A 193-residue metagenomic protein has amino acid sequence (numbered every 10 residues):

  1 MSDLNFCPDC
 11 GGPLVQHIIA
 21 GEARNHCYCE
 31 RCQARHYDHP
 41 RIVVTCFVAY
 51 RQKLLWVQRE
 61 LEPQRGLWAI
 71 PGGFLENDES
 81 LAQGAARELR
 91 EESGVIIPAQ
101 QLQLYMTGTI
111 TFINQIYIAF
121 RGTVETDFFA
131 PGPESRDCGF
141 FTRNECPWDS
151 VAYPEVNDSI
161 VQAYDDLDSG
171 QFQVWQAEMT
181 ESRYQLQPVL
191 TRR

Functional and structural regions predicted by a protein language model:
M1-L4, Q162-D168, A177-R193: A broadly conserved sequence feature marking short terminus-proximal activation segments in nucleic acid-centric
S2-C46: Acidic, metal-coordinating catalytic segment for phosphate/diphosphate chemistry, firing primarily on the Nudix
F6, H26, F47, W56 (+2 more regions): Conserved hydrophobic/aromatic beta-strand scaffold that supports enzyme active sites
Q16, W56, L102-M106: A short linear hydrophobic-aromatic micro-motif
I19, E60-E62, T109-T111: Short polar/acidic secondary-structure junctions
R24, H39-V43, A49, P63-R65 (+2 more regions): Short connector loops at helix/strand junctions that flank enzyme active sites, especially segments positioning acidic
A49-E91: Conserved Nudix-box catalytic region and its N-terminal flanking loop in Nudix hydrolases and closely related
L75-Q162, Q171, Q187-R193: Unchanged
